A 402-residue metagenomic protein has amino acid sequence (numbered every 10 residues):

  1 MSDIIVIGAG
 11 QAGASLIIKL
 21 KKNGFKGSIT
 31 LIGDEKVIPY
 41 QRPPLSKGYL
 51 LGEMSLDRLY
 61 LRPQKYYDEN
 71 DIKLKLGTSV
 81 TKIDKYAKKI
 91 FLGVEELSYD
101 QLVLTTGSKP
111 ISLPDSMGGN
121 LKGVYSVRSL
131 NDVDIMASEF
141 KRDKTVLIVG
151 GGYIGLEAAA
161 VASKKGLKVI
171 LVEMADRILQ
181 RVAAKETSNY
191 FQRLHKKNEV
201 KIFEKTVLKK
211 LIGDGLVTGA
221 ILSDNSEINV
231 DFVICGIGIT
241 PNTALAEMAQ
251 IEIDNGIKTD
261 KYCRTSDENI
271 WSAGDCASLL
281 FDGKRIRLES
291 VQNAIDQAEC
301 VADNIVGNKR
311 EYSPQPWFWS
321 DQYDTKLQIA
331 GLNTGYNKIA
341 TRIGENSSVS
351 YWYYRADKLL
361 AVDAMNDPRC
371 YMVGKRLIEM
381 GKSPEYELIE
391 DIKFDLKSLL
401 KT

Functional and structural regions predicted by a protein language model:
M1-I7, Y60-L147, I221-S223, I234-G236 (+1 more regions): FAD-binding core/adjacent interface of flavoenzyme oxidoreductases
S2-D3, A9, K22, C276-M372: Mid-to-C-terminal Rossmann-like scaffold of FAD/NAD(P)H-dependent oxidoreductases
S2-K73, V161-V182, V373: Beta1-alpha1 glycine-rich phosphate/pyrophosphate-binding loop at the start of Rossmann-like nucleotide-binding domains
D3, A220, S226-E252, T325-T402: C-terminal catalytic lobe of FAD-dependent flavoproteins
A9, I32-D34, S129, G151 (+3 more regions): Cofactor-binding loop segments of dinucleotide-utilizing enzymes, especially the Rossmann-like FAD- and NAD(P)+-binding
G10-Q11, K36, S108-P110, N131 (+3 more regions): Residue-level detector of alpha-helix initiation sites
S46, Y60, Y153-K210, S290-V291 (+1 more regions): Rossmann-like dinucleotide-binding cores of NAD(P)H-dependent redox enzymes
N120-R142, I212-I221, S226-D296, C300-D303: FAD-site-proximal beta/loop scaffold in flavoenzymes
